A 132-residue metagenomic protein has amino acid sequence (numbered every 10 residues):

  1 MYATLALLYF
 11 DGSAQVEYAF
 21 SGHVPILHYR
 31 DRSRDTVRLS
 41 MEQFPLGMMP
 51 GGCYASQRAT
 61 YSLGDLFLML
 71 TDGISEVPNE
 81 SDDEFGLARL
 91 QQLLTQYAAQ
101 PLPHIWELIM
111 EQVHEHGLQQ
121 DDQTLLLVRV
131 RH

Functional and structural regions predicted by a protein language model:
M1-R34, S40, Y54, H114-D121 (+1 more regions): Catalytic core of PPM/PP2C metal-dependent serine/threonine phosphatase domains
G12, T71-G73, V130: Residues immediately flanking
H28-Y29, M49, V77-P78: Residues that scaffold the ATP/ADP-binding catalytic core of kinase and kinase-like folds
R30, N79-D83, R129: Active-site-proximal flexible loops/turns
V37-Q43, Y61-Q120: Active-site-proximal, acidic helix/loop segment immediately C-terminal to a metal-coordinating Asp/Glu
D65, Q123-H132: Activation on terminal intrinsically disordered regulatory regions flanking enzyme cores
